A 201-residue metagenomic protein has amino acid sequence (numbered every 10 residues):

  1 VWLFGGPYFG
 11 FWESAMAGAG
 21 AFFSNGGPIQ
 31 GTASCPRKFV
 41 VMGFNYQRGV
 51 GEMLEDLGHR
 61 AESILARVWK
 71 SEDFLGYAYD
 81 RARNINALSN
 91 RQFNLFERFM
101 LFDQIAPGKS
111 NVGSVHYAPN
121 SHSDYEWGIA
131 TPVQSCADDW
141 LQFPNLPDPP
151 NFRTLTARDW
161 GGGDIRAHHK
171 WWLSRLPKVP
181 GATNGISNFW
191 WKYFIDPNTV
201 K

Functional and structural regions predicted by a protein language model:
V1-G26: Active-site-proximal segments of metallohydrolase catalytic domains
F4-Y8, G43-N45, S63: Active-site-proximal beta-strand/loop segments in catalytic clefts of secreted hydrolases
G10-S14, A61-E62, W69-K70: Short catalytic/ligand-binding loop motif for oxyanion handling, primarily in non-cytosolic enzymes, centered on
F22-Y46, W171: Flexible, surface-exposed loop/gating regions in the mature catalytic domains of secreted/periplasmic hydrolases
N25, M53-L57, G181-N184, K192: Acidic, proline/glycine-rich low-complexity IDRs
M42, R48, W160-G162: Surface-exposed extracytoplasmic segments
Q47-V68: Active-site recognition of the HExxH zinc-binding catalytic motif
W69-K201: Replace "(M1/M4/M9/M12/WLM)" with "(e.g., M1/M4/M8/M9/M12/M26/WLM)" and add "not limited to" to clarify scope
